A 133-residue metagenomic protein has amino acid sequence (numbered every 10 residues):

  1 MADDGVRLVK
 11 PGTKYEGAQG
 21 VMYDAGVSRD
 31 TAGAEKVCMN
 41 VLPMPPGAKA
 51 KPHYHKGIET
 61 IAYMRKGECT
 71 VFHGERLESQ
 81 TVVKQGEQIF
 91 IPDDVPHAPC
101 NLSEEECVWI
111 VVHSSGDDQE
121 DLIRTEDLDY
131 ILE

Functional and structural regions predicted by a protein language model:
M1-K36, K51, R124-E133: A short, N-terminal "cap"/entry segment at the start of jelly-roll beta-barrel domains of the cupin/DSBH fold
A32-E35, M44-K49, K66-T70, S115-Q119: Short, charged/polar surface micro-motifs in flexible loops or helix N-caps
M39-P43, I61, Q80, Q88-F90: Conserved hydrophobic/aromatic beta-strand scaffold that supports enzyme active sites
N40-K56: Conserved short histidine dyad/triad with adjacent acidic residue
K51-H53, V71-F72, Q80, I91 (+1 more regions): Short beta-strand His + acidic residue motifs that chelate non-heme Fe in jelly-roll/DSBH and cupin folds
I58-Q85: A short beta-strand-loop-beta hairpin characteristic of the jelly-roll/cupin
K84-Q85, D93-Q119: Ligand-binding loop in jelly-roll beta-barrel domains
